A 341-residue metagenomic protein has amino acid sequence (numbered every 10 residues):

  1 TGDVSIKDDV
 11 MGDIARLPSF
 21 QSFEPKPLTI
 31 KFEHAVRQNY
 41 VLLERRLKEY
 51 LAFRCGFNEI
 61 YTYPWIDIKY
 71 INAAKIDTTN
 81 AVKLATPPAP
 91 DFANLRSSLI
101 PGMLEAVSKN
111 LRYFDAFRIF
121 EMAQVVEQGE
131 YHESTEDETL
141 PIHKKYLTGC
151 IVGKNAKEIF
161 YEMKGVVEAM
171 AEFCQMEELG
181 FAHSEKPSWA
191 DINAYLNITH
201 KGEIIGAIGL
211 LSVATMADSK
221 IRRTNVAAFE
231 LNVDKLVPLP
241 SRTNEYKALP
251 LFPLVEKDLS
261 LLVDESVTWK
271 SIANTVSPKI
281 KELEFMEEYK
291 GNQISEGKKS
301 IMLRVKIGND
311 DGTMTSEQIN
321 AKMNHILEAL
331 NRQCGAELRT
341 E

Functional and structural regions predicted by a protein language model:
T1-D3, K31-E33, I66-A73, D91 (+7 more regions): Flexible loop/turn segments at secondary-structure boundaries
T1-F117, K257, R304-G308, Q318-E341: Extended, well-folded interaction surfaces typified by the phenylalanyl-tRNA synthetase beta subunit core
T1-V10, A35-E44, N72-N80, E130-H143 (+2 more regions): Short glycine/threonine-rich loop-to-helix capping motif typified by GTGT followed within a few residues by an Asp-Pro
D9-D13, E59, P64-K69, S97-T148 (+3 more regions): Conserved alpha/beta core surface patches that mediate binding of polyanionic ligands
P18-F32, N80-A85, V125-K154, L251-D258 (+1 more regions): Residues forming anionic-ligand binding surfaces in small-molecule and nucleic-acid pockets of primarily soluble enzymes
F20-F23, F32, F53-F57, F92 (+8 more regions): Phenylalanine-focused residue identity feature
T86-P88, Q124, I151-G153, H200 (+1 more regions): Short, structured patches in soluble enzyme cores that scaffold and shape functional sites
T135, I142, A156-E341: A carboxyl-terminal module marker
